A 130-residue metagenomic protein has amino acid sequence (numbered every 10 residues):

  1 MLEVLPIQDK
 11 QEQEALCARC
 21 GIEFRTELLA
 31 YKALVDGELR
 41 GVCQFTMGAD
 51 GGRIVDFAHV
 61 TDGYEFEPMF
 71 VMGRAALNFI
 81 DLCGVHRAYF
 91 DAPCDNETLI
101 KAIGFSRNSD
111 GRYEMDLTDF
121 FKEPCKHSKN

Functional and structural regions predicted by a protein language model:
M1-R25, P124-N130: Short amphipathic alpha-helix that is part of the acyltransferase structural core
L2, L28, G104-S106: Short glycine-aromatic motifs
R19-F24, Q44, D56, T118: Conserved acyl-donor/pantetheine-binding loop and adjacent beta-alpha core of acyl/acetyltransferases and related
L29-E67: Conserved donor-binding loop and adjoining core beta-sheet/short helix segment in diverse acyl/aminoacyl transferases
Y64-D81: Conserved acetyl-CoA-binding loop-helix of GNAT-fold acetyltransferases
I80-P93: Conserved GNAT acetyl-CoA-binding A-motif
P93-G111: Conserved active-site alpha-helix within GNAT-family acetyltransferase domains
S109-N130: C-terminal "cap" of GNAT-fold acetyltransferases
